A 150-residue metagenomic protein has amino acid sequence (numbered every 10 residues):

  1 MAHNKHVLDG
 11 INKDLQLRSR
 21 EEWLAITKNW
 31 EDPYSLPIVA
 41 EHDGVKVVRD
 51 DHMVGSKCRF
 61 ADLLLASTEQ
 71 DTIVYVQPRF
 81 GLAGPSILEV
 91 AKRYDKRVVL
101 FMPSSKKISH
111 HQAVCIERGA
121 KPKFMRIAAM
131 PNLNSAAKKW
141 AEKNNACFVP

Functional and structural regions predicted by a protein language model:
A2-T72: Positively charged, low-complexity intrinsically disordered leader regions
V39-H42, L65-D71, K92-R93, I116-E117 (+1 more regions): Flexible, charged surface loops at secondary-structure boundaries
K46-V48, V99-F101, K121-M125: General small-molecule cofactor/ligand-binding pocket signal
V47-R49, D71-V76, E142-P150: Short hydrophobic beta-strand segments
S56, G81-S86, K107-H110: Short active-site-adjacent helix-start/loop capping segments
R59-L63, S86, A136: Well-ordered alpha-helical segments embedded in enzymatic catalytic cores
Q70-P103: A short, small-residue-rich loop immediately preceding and capping a beta-strand
S104-P150: Small/polar-residue-rich loop-to-helix segments that shape phosphate-bearing ligand pockets
